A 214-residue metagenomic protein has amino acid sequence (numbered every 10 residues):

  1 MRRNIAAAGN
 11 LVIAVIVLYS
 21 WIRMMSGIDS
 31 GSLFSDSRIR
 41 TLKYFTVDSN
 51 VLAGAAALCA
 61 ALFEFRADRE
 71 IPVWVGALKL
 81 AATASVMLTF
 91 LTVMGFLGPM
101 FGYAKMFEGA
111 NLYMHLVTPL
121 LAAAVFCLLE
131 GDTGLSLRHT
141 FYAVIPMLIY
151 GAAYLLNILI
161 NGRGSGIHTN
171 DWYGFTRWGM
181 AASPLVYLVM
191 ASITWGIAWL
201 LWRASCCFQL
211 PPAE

Functional and structural regions predicted by a protein language model:
M1-V12: N-terminal membrane topogenic signal
M24-L33, M94-A104, L159: Juxtamembrane "helix-exit" motif on the non-cytosolic side of transmembrane helices
F34-Y44, W74-V75, G102-M114, L137-H139: Non-cytosolic membrane-interface motifs at loop->transmembrane helix junctions
F65-L78, E130-R138: Membrane-interface helix-boundary motifs at transmembrane edges
G109-L120, L188-V189: Membrane-interface loop-to-helix entry segments
P119-L135: Alpha-helical transmembrane segments in multipass membrane proteins, preferentially the mid-helix core
T140-L156: Hydrophobic alpha-helical membrane-insertion segments
L159-W202: Membrane-interface transmembrane-helix boundary segments in multi-pass integral membrane proteins
